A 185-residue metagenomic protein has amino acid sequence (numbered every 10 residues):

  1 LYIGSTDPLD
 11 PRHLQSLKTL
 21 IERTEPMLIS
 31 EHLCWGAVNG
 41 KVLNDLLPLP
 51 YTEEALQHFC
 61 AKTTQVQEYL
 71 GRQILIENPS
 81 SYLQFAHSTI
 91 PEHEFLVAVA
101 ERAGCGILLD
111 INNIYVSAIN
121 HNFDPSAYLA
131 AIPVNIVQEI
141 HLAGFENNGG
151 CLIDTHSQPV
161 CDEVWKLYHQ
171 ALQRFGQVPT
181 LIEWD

Functional and structural regions predicted by a protein language model:
L1-R12: Glycine/small-residue-rich interface belts in oligomeric ring/scaffold proteins and their assembly partners
Y2, G36-L43, G144-C151: Conserved radical SAM core fold
P8, L46-P50, L56, A118-F175: Gly/Pro-rich active-site loop or hairpin
D10-G106: Active-site acidic/histidine proton-transfer and metal-coordination neighborhood in alpha/beta enzyme cores
I29, D110, T180: A residue-level signal for conserved active-site and pocket-lining positions in enzyme catalytic cores
H32, A143, E183: Conserved residues at the C-terminal ends of beta-strands
Q67-C151: Acidic/histidine-rich catalytic cores of soluble enzymes
P179-D185: Conserved active-site loop/cleft motifs that coordinate metal ions or position small ligands
